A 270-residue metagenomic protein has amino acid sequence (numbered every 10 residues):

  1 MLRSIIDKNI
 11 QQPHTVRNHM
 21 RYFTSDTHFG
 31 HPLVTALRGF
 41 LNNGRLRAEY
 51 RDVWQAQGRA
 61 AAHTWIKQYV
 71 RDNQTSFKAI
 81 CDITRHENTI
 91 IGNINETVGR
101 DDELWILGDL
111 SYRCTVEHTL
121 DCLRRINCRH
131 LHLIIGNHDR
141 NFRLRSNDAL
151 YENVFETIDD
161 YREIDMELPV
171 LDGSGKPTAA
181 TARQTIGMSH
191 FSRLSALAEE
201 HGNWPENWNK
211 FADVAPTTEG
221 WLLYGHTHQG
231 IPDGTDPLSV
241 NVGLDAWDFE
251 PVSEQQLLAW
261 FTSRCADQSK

Functional and structural regions predicted by a protein language model:
R3-V16: Short, positively charged and aromatic/hydrophobic N-terminal segments
S4, E96, D101-E103, G220 (+2 more regions): Helix-coil boundary/capping segments in enzymes
D7-I10, T24, L222: A composition/secondary-structure signal for short, hydrophobic, low-basic-content segments with alpha-helix propensity
T15, Q74, N95, G173-Q184: Terminal leader/tail segments of proteins
T15-R17, T97-R100, I126-C128, A180-A182 (+1 more regions): Flexible, charged surface loops at secondary-structure boundaries
N18-Y22: Extreme N-terminal starter segment of soluble prokaryotic enzymes
T24, F29, L33-M166: Core catalytic region of metal-dependent phosphoesterases/phosphodiesterases, especially metallo-beta-lactamase-like
E152-D172, T178-K270: Conserved beta-sheet core of the metallophosphoesterase superfamily
